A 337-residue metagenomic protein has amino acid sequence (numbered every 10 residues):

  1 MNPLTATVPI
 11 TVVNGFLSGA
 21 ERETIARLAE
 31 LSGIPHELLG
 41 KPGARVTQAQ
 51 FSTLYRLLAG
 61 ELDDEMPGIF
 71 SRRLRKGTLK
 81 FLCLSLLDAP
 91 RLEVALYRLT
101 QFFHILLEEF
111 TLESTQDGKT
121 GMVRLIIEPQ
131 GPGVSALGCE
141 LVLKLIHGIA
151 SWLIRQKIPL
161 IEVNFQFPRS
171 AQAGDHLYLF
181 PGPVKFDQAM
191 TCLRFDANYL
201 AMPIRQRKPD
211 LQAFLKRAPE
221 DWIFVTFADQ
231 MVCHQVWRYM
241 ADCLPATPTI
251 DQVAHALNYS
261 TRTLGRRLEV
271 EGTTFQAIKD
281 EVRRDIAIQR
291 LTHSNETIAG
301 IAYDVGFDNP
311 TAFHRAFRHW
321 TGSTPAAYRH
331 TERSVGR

Functional and structural regions predicted by a protein language model:
M1-V123: N-terminal low-complexity or simple alpha-helical regulatory segments that function as activation/interaction modules
P9, T24, T47, D88 (+3 more regions): Residue-level recognition of alpha-helical structural elements
Y55, L96, L143-I146, P219: Hydrophobic alpha-helical core bundles mediating ligand binding, dimerization, or RNAP-core interactions
K80-L86, E128-P132, L200-A201, D221-W222: Short hinge/gating elements
T111, T115-L200: DNA-contacting interfaces and partner/effector-binding or oligomerization modules in DNA-centric proteins
S170-R337: Extended mid-to-C-terminal alpha-helical interaction segments
